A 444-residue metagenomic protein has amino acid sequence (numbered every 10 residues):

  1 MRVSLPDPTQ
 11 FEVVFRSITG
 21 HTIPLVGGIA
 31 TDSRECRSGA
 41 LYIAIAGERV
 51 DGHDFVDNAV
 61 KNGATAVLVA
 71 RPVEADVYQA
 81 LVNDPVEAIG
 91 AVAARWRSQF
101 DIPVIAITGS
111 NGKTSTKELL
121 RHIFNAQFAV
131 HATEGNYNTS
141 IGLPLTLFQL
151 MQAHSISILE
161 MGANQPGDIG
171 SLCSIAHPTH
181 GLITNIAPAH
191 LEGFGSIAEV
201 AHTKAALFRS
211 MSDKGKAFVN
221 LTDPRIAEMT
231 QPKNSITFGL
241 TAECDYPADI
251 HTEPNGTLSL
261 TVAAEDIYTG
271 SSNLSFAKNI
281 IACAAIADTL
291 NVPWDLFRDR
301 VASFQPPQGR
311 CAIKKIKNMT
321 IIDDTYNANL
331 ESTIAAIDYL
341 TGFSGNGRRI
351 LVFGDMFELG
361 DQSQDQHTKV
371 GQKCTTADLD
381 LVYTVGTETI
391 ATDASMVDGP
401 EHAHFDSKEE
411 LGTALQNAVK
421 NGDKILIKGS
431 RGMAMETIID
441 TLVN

Functional and structural regions predicted by a protein language model:
R2-T108, S115-A126, F148, A302 (+3 more regions): Short, basic phosphate-binding NTP loop
G20-I29, E87-G90, N138-I141, M161-P166 (+5 more regions): Short gly/ser/thr-rich secondary-structure transition/capping motifs
S33-A44, V130, L145-S157, I337-G360: Mobile, glycine- and charge-enriched loop segments and immediately flanking short secondary-structure elements within
A40, A59, V92, I107 (+13 more regions): Residue-level signal for inorganic ion chemistry
R49-V50, P307, T325-P400: Active-site beta-alpha connecting loops in nucleotide-dependent enzymes
V60, V69-D76, L182-I321, G347 (+3 more regions): Acidic, Mg2+-coordinating active-site environments of NTP-dependent enzymes
A88-L221, R225-N234, A287, D440-N444: Phosphate-binding loop of NTP-binding sites
I107, Q308-R310, G432, E436-D440: ATP-dependent carboxylate/acyl-activation modules
